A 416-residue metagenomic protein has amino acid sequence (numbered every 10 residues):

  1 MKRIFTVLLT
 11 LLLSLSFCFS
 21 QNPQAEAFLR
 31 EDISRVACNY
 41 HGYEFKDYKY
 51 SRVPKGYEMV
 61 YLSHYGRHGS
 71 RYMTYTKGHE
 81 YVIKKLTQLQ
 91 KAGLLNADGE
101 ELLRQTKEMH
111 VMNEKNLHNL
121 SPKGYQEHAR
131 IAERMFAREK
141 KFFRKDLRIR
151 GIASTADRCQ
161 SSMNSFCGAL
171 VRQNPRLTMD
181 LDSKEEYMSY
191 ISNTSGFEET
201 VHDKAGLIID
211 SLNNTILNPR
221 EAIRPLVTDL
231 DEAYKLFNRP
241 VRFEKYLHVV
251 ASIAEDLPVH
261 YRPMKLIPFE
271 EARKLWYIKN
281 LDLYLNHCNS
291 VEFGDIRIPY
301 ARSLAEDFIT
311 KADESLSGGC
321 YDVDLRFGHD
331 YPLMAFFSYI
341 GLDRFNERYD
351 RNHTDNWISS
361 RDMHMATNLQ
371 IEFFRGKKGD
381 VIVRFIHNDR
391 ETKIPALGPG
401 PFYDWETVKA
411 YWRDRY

Functional and structural regions predicted by a protein language model:
M1-P23: Bacterial Sec-dependent N-terminal signal peptides
Q21-R148, S154-D324, G328-Y416: Signature for phosphate-centric chemistry
